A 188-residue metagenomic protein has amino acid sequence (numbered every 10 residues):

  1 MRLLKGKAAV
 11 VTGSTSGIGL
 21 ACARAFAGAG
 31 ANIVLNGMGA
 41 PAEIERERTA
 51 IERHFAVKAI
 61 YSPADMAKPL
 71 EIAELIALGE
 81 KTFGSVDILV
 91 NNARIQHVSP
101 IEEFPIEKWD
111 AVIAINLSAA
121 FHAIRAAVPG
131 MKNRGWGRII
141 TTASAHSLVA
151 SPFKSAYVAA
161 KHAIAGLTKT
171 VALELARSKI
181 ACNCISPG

Functional and structural regions predicted by a protein language model:
A8, T15-S16: Conserved glycine-rich cofactor-binding loop
A31-R46: Conserved glycine-rich Rossmann-like NAD(P)H-binding loop of the short-chain dehydrogenase/reductase
P100-I101, K108-I113: Substrate-binding pocket helix/loop in short-chain dehydrogenase/reductase
E102, V149-S155, R177-S178: Active-site loop immediately N-terminal to the catalytic Tyr-X3-Lys motif of short-chain dehydrogenase/reductase
I124, A160, T168: Active-site helix of classical SDR
P129, L173-E174: Alpha-helical segment proximal to the catalytic Tyr-Lys
S144: Residue(s) in the substrate-gating loop at a strand-loop-helix junction that position the organic substrate next
